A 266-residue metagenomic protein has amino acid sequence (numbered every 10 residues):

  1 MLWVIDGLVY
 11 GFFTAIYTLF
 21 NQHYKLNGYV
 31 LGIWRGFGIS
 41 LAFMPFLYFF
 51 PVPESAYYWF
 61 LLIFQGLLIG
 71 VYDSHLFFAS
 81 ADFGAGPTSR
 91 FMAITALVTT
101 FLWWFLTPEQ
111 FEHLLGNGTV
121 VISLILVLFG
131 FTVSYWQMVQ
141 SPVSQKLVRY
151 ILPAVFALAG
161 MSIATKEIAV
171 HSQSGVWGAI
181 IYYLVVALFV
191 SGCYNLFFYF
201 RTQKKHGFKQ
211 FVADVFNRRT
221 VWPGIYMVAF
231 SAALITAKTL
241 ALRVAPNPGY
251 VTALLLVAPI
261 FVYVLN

Functional and structural regions predicted by a protein language model:
M1-V30, L67, V71, H75 (+6 more regions): Glycine-/small-residue-enriched transmembrane alpha-helix faces in small-molecule transporters and effluxers
T14-L26, G70-S89, F131-V143, L196-Q210 (+1 more regions): C-terminal ends of transmembrane helices
T18, S40-L47, D73, L97-W104 (+4 more regions): Hydrophobic transmembrane alpha-helices of multi-pass small-molecule transporters
I33-R35, F64, F91-I94, I122 (+2 more regions): Hydrophobic core positions of alpha-helical segments in small-molecule transporters and transporter systems
G38-F43, I94, V98-F105, L114-Q137: Hydrophobic transmembrane alpha-helices of multi-pass small-molecule transport proteins
M44-M92, V98-L102, A157-A164, V221-N247: Specific transmembrane alpha-helical segments of multi-pass solute transporters/efflux pumps, especially DMT/EamA
Y48-Y57, T107-G116, A164-I180, H206-D214 (+1 more regions): Membrane-interface helix termini and inter-helical loops of multi-pass transporters
F50, T95-V120, L240, V244 (+2 more regions): C-terminal transmembrane-helix exit sites in multi-pass transporters
